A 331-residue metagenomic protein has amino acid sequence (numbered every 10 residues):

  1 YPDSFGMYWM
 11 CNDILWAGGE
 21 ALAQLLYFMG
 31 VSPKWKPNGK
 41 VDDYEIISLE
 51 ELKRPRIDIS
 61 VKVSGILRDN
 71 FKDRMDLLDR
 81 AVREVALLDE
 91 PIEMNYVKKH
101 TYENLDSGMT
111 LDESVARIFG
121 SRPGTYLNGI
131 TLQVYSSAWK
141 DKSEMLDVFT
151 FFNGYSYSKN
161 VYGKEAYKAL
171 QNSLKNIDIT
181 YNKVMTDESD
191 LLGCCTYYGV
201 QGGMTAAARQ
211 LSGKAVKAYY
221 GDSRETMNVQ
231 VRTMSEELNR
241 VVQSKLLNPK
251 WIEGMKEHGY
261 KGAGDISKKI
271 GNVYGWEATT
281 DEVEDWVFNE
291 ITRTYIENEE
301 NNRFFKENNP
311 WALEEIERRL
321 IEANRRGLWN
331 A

Functional and structural regions predicted by a protein language model:
Y1-A331: Ligand/cofactor-recognition surfaces for anionic moieties
